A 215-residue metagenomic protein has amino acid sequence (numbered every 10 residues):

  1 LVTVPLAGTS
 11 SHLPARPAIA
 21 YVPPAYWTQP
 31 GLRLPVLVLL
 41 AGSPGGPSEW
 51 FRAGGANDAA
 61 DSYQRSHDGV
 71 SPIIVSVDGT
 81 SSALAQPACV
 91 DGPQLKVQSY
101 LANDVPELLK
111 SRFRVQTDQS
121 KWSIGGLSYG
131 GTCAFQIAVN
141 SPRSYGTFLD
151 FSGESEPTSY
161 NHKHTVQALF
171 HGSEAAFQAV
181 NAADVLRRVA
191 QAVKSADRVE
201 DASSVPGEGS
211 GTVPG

Functional and structural regions predicted by a protein language model:
L1-G215: Non-catalytic cap/lid and distal C-terminal segments of serine-dependent acyl enzymes
